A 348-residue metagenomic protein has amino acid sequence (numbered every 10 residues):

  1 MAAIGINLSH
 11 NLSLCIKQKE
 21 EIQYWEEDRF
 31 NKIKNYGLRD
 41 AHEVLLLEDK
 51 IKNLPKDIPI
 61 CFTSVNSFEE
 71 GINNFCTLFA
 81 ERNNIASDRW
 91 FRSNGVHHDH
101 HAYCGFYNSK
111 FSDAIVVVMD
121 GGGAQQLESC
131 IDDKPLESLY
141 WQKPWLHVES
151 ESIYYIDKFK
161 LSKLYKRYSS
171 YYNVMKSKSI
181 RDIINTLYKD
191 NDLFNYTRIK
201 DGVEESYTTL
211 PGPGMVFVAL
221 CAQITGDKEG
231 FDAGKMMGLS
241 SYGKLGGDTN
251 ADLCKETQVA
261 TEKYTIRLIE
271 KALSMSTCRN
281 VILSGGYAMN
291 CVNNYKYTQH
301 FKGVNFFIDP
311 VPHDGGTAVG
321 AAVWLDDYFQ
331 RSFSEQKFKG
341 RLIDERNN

Functional and structural regions predicted by a protein language model:
M1-N348: Short acidic/glycine-rich loops and adjacent helix/strand connectors that line catalytic pockets where negatively
